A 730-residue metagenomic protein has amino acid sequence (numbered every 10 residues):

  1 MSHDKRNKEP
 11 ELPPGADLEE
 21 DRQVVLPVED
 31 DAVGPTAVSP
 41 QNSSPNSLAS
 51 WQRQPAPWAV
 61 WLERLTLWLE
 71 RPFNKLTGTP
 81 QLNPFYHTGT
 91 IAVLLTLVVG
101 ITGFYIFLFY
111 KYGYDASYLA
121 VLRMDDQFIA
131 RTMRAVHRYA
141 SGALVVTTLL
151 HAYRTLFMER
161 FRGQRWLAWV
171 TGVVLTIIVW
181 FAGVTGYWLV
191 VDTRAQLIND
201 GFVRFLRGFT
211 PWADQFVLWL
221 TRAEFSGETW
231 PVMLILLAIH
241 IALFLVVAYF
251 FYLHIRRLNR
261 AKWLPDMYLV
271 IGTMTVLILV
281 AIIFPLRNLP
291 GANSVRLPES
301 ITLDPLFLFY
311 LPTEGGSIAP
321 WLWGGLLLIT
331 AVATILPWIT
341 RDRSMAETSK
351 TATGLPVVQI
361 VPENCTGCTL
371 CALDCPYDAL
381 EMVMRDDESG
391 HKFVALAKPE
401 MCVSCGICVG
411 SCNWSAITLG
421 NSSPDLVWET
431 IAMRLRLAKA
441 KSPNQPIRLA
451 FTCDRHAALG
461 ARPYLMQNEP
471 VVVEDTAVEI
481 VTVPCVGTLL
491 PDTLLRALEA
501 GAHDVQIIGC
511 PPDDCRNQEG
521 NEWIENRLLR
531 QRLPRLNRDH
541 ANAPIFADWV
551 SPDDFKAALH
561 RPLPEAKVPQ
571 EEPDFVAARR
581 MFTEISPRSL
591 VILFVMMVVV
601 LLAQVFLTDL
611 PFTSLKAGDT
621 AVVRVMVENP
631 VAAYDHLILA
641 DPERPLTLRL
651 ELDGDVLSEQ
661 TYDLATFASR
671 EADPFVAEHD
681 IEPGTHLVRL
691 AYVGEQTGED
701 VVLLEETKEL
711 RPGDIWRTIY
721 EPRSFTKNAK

Functional and structural regions predicted by a protein language model:
E11-F104, L108: Hydrophobic alpha-helical membrane-insertion signals
L65-K75, A143-F157: Central hydrophobic cores of alpha-helical transmembrane segments in multi-pass inner-membrane proteins across all
L76-L108, L119-H137, L150-P356, A372 (+2 more regions): Membrane-embedded alpha-helical bundles of multi-pass integral membrane proteins
Y187, V276, P424-E584: Iron-sulfur-associated redox domains of electron-transfer enzymes in respiratory and anaerobic energy metabolism
T351-G367: Membrane-cytosol interface motif
L370-M401, I407-T430: Iron-sulfur cluster-binding cysteine motifs and their immediate structural context in ferredoxin-like electron-transfer
V568-S614: Long, contiguous interaction/targeting segments characteristic of exported/extracellular or secretory-pathway proteins
V600-K730: Short loop/turn and low-complexity linker motifs enriched in small/turn-promoting residues
